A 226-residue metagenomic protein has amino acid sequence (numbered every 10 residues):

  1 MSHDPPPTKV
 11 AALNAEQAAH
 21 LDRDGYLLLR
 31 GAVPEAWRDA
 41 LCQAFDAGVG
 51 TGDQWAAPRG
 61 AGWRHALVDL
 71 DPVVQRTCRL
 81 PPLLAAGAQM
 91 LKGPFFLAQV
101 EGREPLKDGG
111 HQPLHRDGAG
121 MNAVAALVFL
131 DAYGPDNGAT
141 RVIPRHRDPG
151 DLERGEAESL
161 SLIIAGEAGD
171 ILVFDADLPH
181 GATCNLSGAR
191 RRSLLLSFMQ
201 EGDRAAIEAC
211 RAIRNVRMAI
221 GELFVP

Functional and structural regions predicted by a protein language model:
S2-D24, R30-R116, L223: Non-heme Fe(II)-dependent double-stranded beta-helix
S2-P7, C42, L178, T183-P226: Non-heme Fe(II)/2-oxoglutarate
V100-G102, A126-V128, L194-F198: A structural signal for short, well-ordered beta-strand segments
K107-A165, D203-A212: Catalytic core of non-heme Fe(II) oxygenases with the double-stranded beta-helix
V124, L172, Q200: Short, contiguous alpha-helical
S161, A168, A189-S193: Active-site lining segments that contact anionic ligands and/or coordinate catalytic metals
G166-H180: Conserved metal-binding segment of the jelly-roll/cupin
